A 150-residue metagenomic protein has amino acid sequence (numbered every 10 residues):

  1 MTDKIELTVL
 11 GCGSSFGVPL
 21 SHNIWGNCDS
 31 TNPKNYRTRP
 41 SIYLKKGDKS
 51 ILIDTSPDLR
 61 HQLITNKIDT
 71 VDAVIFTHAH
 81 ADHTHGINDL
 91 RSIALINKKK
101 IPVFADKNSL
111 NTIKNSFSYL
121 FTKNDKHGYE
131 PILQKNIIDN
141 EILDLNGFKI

Functional and structural regions predicted by a protein language model:
M1-I150: Binuclear metal-dependent hydrolase catalytic cores
